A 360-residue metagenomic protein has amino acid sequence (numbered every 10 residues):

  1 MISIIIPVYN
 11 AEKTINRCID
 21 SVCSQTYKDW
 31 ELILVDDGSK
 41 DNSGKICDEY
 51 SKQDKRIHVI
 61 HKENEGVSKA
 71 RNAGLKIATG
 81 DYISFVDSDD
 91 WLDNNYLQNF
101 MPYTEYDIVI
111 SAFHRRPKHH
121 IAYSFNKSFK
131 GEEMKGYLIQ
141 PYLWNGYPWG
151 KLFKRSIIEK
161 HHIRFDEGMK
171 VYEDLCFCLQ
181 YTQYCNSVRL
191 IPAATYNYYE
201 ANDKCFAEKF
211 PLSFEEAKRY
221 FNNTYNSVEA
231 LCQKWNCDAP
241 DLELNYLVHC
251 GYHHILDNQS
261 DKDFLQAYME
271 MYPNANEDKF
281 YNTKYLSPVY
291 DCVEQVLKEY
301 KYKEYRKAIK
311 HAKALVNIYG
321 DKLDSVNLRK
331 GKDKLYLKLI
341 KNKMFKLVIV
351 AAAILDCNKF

Functional and structural regions predicted by a protein language model:
M1-S3, S21, E31, C176: Cell-envelope/extracellular polymer assembly enzymes that use nucleotide-activated donors
A11-S24: Short, well-formed alpha-helical segments that are part of the catalytic scaffolds of diverse glycosyltransferases
K13-N16, D41-E49, W91, N95: Acidic helix N-cap motif at the loop->helix transition within catalytic regions of sugar-transfer enzymes
S21, K28, D36-K45, D87: A conserved acidic beta->alpha catalytic loop
K62-A78: Glycine-rich, basic loop-to-helix element that forms the pyrophosphate-binding segment of sugar-nucleotide handling
V67, S88-K218, N222-W235, H249 (+2 more regions): Donor-binding/catalytic cores of nucleotide-activated saccharide and glycerol-phosphate transferases/polymerases
I83: Short aromatic/hydrophobic "clamp" motif used to bind/position activated sugar donors
N258-F360: Membrane-interface aromatic/basic loop that binds lipid-linked glycans or pyrophosphate carriers, typified by
